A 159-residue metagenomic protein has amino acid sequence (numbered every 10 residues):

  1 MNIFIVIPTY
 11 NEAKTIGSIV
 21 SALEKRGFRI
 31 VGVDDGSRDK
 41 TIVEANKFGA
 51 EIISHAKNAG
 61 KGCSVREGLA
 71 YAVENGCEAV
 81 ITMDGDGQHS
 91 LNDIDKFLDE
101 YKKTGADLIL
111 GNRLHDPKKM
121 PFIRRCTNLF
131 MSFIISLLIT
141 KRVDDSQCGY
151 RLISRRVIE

Functional and structural regions predicted by a protein language model:
N2-F4: Cell-envelope/extracellular polymer assembly enzymes that use nucleotide-activated donors
T9, V33-D35, H55: Conserved sequence signature across two-component system core domains
T9-K25: Short, well-formed alpha-helical segments that are part of the catalytic scaffolds of diverse glycosyltransferases
K14-S18, D39-F48: Acidic helix N-cap motif at the loop->helix transition within catalytic regions of sugar-transfer enzymes
V31, I42-N75: Conserved donor nucleotide-binding strand/loop of the catalytic core
D34-I42, G87: A conserved acidic beta->alpha catalytic loop
K57-A59, C63-Y71, L91-E159: Acceptor/aglycone-binding surface of glycosyltransferases and processive sugar-polymer synthases
C77-D86: Short beta-strand-to-loop acidic/aromatic patch adjacent to the donor-nucleotide binding site
